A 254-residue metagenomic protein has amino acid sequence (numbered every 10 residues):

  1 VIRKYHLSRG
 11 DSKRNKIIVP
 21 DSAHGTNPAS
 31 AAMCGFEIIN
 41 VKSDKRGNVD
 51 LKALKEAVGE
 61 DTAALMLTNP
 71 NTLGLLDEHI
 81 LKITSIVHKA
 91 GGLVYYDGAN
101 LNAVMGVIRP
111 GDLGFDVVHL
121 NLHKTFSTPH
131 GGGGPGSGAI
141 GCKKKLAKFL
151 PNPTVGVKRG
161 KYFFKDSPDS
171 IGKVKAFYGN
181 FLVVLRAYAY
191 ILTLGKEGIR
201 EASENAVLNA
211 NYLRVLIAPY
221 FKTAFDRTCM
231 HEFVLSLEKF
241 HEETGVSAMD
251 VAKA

Functional and structural regions predicted by a protein language model:
V1-K158, G245-V246: Conserved PLP-enzyme active-site core in the AAT-like
V117-H241: Active-site C-terminal subdomain of aminotransferase-like
N209-A210, G245-A254: Short amphipathic alpha-helix segments
